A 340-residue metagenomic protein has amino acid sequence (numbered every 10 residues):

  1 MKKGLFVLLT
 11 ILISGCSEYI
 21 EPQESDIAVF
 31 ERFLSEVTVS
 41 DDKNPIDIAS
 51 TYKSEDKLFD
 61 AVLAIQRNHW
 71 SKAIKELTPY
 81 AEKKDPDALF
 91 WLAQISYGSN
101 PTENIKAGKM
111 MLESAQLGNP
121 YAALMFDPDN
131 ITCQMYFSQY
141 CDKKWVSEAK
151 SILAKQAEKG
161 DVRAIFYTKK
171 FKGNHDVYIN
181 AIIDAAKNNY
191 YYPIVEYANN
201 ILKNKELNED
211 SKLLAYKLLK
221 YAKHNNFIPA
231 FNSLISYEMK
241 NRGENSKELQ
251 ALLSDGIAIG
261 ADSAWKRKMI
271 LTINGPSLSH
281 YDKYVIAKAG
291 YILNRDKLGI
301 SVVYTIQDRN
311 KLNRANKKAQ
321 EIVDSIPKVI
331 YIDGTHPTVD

Functional and structural regions predicted by a protein language model:
G4-I13: Sec-dependent N-terminal signal peptides
C16-K83, D87-F90, V339-D340: N-terminal leader/linker segments that initiate helical-solenoid repeat arrays
I46, E55-Q66, I74, T78 (+15 more regions): Amphipathic alpha-helical repeat scaffolds
S50-K57, N68-H69, E82-P86, G98-S99 (+13 more regions): Short helix-capping/linker turns of helical repeat alpha-solenoids
R67-K72, N100-M110, Y136-S151, K172-A181 (+3 more regions): Structural signature of tandem alpha-helical TPR/SEL1-like repeats, specifically the intra-repeat loop/turn
I95, D129, F171, N200 (+5 more regions): TPR/TPR-like alpha-solenoid repeats
M111-N119, C141-S147, K155, Y216-H224 (+3 more regions): TPR/TPR-like (Sel1-like) alpha-helical repeat modules
L278, G290-D340: Terminal, low-structured helical/coil segments at or just beyond the last alpha-helical repeat
